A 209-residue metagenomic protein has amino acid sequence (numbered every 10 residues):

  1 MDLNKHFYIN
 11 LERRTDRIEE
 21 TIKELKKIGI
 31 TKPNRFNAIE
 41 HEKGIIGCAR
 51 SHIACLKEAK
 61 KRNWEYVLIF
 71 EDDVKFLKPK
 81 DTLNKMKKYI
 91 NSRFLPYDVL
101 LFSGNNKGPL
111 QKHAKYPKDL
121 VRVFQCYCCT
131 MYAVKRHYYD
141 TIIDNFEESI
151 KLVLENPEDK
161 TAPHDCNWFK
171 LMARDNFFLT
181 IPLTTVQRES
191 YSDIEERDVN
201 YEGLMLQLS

Functional and structural regions predicted by a protein language model:
M1-F70, V74-S209: An acidic/histidine-cluster motif and surrounding catalytic segment that typifies divalent-metal-assisted enzyme active
